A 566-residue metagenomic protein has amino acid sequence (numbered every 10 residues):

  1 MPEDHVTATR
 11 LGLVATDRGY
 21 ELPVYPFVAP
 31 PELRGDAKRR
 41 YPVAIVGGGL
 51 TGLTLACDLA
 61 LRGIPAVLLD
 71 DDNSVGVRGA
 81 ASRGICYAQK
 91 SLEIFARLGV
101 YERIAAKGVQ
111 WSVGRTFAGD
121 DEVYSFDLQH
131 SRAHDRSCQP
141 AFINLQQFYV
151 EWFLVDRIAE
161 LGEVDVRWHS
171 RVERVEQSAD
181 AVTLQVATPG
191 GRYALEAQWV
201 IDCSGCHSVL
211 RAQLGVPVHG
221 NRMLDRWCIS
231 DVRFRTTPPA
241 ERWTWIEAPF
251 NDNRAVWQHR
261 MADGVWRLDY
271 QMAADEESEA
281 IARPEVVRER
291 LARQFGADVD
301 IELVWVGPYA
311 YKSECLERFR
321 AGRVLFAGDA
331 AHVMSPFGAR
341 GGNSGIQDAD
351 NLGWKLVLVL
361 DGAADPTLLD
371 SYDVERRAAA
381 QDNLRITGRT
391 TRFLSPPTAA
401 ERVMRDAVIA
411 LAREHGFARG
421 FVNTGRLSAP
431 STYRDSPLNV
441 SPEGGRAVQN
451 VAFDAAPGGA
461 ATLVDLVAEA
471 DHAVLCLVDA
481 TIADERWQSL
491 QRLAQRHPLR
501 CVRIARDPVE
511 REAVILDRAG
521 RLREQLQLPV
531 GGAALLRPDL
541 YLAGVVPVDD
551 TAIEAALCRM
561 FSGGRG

Functional and structural regions predicted by a protein language model:
M1-P42, V46, T54-R62, A66 (+8 more regions): Helical substrate-recognition/capping region of FAD-dependent monooxygenase/halogenase enzymes
T9, G79-R157: Active-site-adjacent segment of FAD-dependent monooxygenases/related oxidoreductases
Y20-L22, A262, S278-S344, A364 (+3 more regions): FAD/FMN-dependent oxidoreductases across multiple families
R39-Y41, G190-W199: Core beta-strand elements of the Rossmann-like FAD/NAD(P) dinucleotide-binding domain in flavoenzyme oxidoreductases
G48-L50, Q147: Glycine-rich Rossmann-fold phosphate-binding loop(s) that bind the pyrophosphate of adenine dinucleotide cofactors
A60-S82: Glycine-rich FAD pyrophosphate-binding loop
E122, D156, W199, C203-Y311: Conserved FAD-binding catalytic core of PHBH/FMO-like flavoproteins
W168-V182: A conserved short coil-to-beta-strand element within the FAD-binding core of flavoproteins
